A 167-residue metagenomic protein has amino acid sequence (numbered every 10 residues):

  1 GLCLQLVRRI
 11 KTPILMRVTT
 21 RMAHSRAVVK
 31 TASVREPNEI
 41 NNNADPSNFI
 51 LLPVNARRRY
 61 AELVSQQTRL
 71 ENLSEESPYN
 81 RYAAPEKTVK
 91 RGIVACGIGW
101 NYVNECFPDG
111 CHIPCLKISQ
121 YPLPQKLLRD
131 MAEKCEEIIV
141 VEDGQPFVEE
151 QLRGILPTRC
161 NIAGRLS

Functional and structural regions predicted by a protein language model:
L2-S167: Flexible, low-complexity linker and terminal segments
